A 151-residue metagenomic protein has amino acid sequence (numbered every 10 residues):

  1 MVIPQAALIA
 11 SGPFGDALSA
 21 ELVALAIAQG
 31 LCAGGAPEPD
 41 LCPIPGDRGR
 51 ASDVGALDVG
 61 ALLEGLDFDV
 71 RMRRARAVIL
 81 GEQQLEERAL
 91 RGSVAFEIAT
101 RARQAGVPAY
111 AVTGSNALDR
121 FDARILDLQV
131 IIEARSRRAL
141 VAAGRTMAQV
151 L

Functional and structural regions predicted by a protein language model:
M1-L151: N-terminal loops that bind phosphate or other acidic moieties and the adjacent beta-alpha structural core
